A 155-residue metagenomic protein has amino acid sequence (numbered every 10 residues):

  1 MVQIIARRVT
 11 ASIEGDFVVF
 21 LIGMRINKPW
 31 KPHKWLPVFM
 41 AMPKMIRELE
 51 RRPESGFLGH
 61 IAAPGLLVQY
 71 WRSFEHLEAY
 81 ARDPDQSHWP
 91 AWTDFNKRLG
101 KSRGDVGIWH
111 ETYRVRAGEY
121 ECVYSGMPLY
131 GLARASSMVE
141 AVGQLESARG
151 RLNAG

Functional and structural regions predicted by a protein language model:
M1-A63, A79, R103-G155: Short S/T/G/P-rich N-terminal loop/turn motif that feeds into the first structured element of a domain
Y70-R72: Tryptophan-centric aromatic hotspots in well-structured domains and transmembrane helices
F74-G107: An amphipathic, aromatic/His-enriched active-site/gating alpha helix that lines ligand/cofactor pockets
